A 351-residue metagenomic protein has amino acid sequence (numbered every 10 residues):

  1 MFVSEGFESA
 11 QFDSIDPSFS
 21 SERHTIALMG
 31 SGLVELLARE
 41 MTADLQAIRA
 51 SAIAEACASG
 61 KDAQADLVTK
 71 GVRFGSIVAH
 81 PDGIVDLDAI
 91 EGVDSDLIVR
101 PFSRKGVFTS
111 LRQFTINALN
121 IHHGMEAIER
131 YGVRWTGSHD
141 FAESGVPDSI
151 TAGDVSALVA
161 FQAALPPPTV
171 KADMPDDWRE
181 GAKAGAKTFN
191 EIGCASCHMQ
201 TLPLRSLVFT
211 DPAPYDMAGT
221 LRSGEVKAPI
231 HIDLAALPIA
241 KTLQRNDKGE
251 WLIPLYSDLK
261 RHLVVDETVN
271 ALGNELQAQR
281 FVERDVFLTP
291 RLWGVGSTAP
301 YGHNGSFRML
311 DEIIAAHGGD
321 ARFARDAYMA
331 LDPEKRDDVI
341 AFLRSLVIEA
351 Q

Functional and structural regions predicted by a protein language model:
M1-Q351: Periplasmic c-type cytochrome electron-transfer domains
